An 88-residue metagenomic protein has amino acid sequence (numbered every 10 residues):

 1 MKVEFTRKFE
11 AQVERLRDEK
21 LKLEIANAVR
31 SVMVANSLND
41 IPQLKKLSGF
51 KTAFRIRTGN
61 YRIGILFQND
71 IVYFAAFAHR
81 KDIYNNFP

Functional and structural regions predicted by a protein language model:
M1, A28-R30, F50, A76 (+1 more regions): Short, C-terminally biased terminal segments at protein or domain edges
M1-A28: Arg/Lys-rich, positively charged N-terminal/basic patches that mediate binding to nucleic acids
E19, I41, T58-R62, L66-P88: Enriched for short, Lys/Arg-rich terminal
E19-L38, A76: A short, compositionally biased N-terminal segment around positions ~18-40 that is enriched in charged/polar residues
R30-R57: A short, surface-exposed loop/turn module that caps and links secondary-structure elements
